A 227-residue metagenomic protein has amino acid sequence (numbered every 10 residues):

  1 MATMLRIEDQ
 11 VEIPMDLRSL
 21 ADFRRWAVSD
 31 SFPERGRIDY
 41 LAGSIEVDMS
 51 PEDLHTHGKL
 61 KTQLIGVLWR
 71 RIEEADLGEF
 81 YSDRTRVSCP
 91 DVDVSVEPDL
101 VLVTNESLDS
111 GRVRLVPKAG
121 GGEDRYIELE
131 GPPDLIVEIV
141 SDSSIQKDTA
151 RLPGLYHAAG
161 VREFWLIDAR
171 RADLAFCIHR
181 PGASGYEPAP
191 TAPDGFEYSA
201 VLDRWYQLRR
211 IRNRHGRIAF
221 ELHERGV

Functional and structural regions predicted by a protein language model:
M1-R18, D30, G66, R70 (+3 more regions): C-terminal interaction segment
S19-D22, D48: Extreme N-terminus nucleophile/cap motif
A21-E34: Short acidic, Pro/Gly- and aromatic-enriched capping/linker segments at domain boundaries
I38: Long C-terminal interaction/binding lobes of large macromolecular proteins
L41-V47, P132-V137: Glycine-rich, often proline-containing surface loops adjacent to acidic residues and nearby aromatics that form
A42-E46, D53-I65: Nuclease catalytic cores
V47-D48, S110: Short small-residue beta-strand/loop micro-motif enriched in glycine and branched aliphatics
Y81: Acyl-donor-binding surface of acyltransferase catalytic domains
